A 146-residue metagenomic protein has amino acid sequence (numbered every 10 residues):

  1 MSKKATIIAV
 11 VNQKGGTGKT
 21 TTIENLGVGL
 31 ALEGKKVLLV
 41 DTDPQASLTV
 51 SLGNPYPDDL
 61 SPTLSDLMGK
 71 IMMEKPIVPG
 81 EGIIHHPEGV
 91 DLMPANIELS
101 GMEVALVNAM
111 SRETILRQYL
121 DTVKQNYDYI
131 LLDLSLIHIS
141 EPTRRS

Functional and structural regions predicted by a protein language model:
M1-R145: P-loop NTP-binding core
